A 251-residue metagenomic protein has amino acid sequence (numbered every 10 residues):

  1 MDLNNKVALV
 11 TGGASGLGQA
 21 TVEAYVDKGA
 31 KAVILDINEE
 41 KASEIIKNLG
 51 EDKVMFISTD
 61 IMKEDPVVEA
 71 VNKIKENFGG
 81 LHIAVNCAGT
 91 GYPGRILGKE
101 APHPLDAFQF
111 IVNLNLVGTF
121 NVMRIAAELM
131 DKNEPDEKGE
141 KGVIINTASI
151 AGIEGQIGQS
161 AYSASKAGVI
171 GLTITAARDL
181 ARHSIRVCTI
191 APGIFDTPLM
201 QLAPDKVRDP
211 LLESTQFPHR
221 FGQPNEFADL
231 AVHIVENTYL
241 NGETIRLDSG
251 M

Functional and structural regions predicted by a protein language model:
T90, A101-N121, I145, V169: Catalytic Tyr-X3-Lys loop
G91-Q109, E128, K132-K138, G158-A161 (+1 more regions): Conserved mid-core segment of classical short-chain dehydrogenase/reductases
N113, D205-E226: Catalytic Tyr-x(3-8)-Lys segment
M123, S165, T173: Active-site helix of classical SDR
E128, A177-D179: Alpha-helical segment proximal to the catalytic Tyr-Lys
S149: Residue(s) in the substrate-gating loop at a strand-loop-helix junction that position the organic substrate next
A181-R186, L240-E243: Short, small/polar-rich loop/turn modules that mediate ligand/substrate recognition or access, typified
Q223-L247: C-terminal substrate-recognition "lid" of short-chain dehydrogenase/reductases
